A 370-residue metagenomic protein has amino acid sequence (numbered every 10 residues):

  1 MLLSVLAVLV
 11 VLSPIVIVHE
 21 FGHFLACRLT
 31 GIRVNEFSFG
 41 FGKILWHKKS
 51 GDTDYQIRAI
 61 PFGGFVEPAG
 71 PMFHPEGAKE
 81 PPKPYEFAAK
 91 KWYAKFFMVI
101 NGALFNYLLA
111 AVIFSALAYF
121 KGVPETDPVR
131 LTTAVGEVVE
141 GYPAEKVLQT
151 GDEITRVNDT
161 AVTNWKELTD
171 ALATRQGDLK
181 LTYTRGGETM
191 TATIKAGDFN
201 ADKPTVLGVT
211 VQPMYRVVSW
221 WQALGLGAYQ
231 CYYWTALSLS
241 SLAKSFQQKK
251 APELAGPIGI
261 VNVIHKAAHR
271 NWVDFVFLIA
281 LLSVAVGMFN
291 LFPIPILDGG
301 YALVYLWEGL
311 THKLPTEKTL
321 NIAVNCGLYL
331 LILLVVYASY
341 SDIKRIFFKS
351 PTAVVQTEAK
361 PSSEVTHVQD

Functional and structural regions predicted by a protein language model:
M1-V8, K90-V99, N106, D274-L278: Residue-level signature of transmembrane alpha-helical entry/exit and packing/kink sites in multi-pass membrane
L3-P81, F289-T311: Small-residue-rich helix-interface/hinge motifs
F37, Q56-F65, A69, F96 (+8 more regions): Hydrophobic alpha-helical segments of integral membrane proteins, encompassing both true transmembrane helices
W46-K49, W220, Y305-I322, A353-V354: Membrane interface segments of multi-pass transport proteins and intramembrane proteases
M72, E76-Y93, N101, F105-I258 (+1 more regions): PDZ peptide-recognition modules
K244-Q247, L282-L297: Transmembrane alpha-helix interface/packing and boundary motifs in multi-pass membrane proteins, characterized by
F275-G287, L331: Alpha-helical transmembrane segments of multi-pass integral membrane proteins
V324-D342: Final/C-terminal transmembrane alpha-helix of multipass membrane proteins
